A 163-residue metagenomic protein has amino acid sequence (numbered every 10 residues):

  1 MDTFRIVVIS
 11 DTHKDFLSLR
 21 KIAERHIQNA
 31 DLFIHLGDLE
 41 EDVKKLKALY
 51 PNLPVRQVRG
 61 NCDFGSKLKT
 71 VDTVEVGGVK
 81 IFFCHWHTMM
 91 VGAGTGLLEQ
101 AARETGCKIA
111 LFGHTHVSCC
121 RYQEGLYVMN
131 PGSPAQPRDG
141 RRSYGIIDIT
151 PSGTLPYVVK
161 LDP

Functional and structural regions predicted by a protein language model:
D2-T3, V7, R20-K21, V76-G77 (+3 more regions): Binuclear metal-dependent phosphoesterase catalytic core
D2-V76: Core catalytic region of metal-dependent phosphoesterases/phosphodiesterases, especially metallo-beta-lactamase-like
F4, L17, L68-R103, A135-D139: Active-site-proximal segments of metal-dependent phosphoesterases and phosphodiesterases across multiple
H13-L17, E40-K44, C62-K67, M89-G94 (+2 more regions): Active-site environment of divalent metal-dependent phosphoester hydrolases
L32, I81, I109: Short, Asp-centered acidic motifs that coordinate Mg2+ and/or phosphate in catalytic or ligand-binding sites
Y50-P51, Q57-G60, G65-L68, I109 (+3 more regions): Metal-centered catalytic cores of metalloenzymes
V55-R59, L126-G132: Short Pro/Gly-enriched beta-strand edge/turn motifs at strand-loop
V71-D72, S118, G145: Residue-level detector of beta-strand structural context in well-folded domains
